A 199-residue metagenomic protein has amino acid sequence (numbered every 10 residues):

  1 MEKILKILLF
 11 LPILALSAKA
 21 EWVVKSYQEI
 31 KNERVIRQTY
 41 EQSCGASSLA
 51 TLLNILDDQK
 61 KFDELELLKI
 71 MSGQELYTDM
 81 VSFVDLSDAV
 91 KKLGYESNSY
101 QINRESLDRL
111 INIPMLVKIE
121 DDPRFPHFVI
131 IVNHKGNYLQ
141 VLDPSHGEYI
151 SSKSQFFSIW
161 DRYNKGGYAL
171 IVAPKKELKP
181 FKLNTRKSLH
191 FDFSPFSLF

Functional and structural regions predicted by a protein language model:
E2-K6, P12-Q74, K187, P195-F199: Active-site-adjacent structural segments surrounding the nucleophilic cysteine of cysteine proteases and isopeptidases
E21, F83-S87, Q101-S106, S152-D161: Intrinsically disordered, low-complexity boundary segments flanking structured domains
R34, D79-M80: Short alpha-helix boundary/capping motifs
Y40, G45-L49, D63, S82-A89 (+2 more regions): Stable alpha-helical elements in mature extracytoplasmic
S48, L53-D57, M71, E75-T78 (+3 more regions): Sec/Tat-exported extracytoplasmic proteins
T78, S87-P144: Active-site-adjacent substructure of cysteine-protease-like catalytic cores
L110, H134-F199: Noncatalytic regulatory segments and standalone regulatory/sensor domains
